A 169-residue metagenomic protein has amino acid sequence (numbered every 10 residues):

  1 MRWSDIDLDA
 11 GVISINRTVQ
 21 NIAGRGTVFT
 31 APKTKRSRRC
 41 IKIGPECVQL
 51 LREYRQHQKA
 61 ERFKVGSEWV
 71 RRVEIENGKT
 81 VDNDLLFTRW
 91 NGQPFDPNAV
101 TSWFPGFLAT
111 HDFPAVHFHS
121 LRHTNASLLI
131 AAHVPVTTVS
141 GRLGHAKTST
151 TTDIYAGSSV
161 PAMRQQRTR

Functional and structural regions predicted by a protein language model:
M1-N77, V81-N83: Conserved tyrosine-mediated DNA breakage-rejoining catalytic core shared by Y-recombinases
M1-S4, T124, D153: Structural detector for helix-capping/boundary residues
I6, V19, L143-T168: Catalytic-site neighborhood detector that most strongly recognizes the C-terminal catalytic loop/helix of tyrosine
V12-S14, T138, T150: Residues in the helix-turn-helix
G24, A31, V134-P135, K147-S149: Low-complexity intrinsically disordered segments
I41, Q58-N77, V81-G141, H145: Short, basic (Lys/Arg/His-rich) helix/loop patches that form interaction surfaces in the mid-to-C-terminal regions
